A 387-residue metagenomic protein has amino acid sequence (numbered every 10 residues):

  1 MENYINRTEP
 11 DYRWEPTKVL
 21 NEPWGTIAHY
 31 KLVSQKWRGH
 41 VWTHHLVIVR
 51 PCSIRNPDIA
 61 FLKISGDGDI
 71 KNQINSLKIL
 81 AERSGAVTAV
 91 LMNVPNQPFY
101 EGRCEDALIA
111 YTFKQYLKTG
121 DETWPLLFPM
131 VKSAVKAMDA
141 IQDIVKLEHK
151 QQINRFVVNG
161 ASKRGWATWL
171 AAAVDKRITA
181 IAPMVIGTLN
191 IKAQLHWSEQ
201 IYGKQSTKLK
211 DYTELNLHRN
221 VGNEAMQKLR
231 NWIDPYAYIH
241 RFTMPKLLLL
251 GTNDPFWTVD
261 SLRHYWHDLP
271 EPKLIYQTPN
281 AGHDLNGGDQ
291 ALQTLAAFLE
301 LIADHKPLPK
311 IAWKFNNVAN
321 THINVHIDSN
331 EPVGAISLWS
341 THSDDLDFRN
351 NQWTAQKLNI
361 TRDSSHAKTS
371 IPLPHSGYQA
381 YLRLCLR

Functional and structural regions predicted by a protein language model:
I5-N56, L91, E122-F128, I327 (+2 more regions): N-terminal cap/lid segment of alpha/beta-hydrolase-fold proteins
R38-H40, H45-R103: Short, surface-exposed "cap/lid" segments of acyl-processing enzymes
T88-K132, A193-I201: Cap/lid segment of the alpha/beta-hydrolase catalytic domain
L117-S162, I178: Gly/Ser-rich "nucleophile elbow"/oxyanion-hole loop immediately N-terminal to the catalytic nucleophile in hydrolases
L170-R219, Q277-N280, L285-D289: Hydrolase active-site cap/lid region
F242, L248-L250: Short beta-strand/loop motif that positions the catalytic acidic residue of the alpha/beta-hydrolase fold
R263, E271-L295, L358: Histidine-bearing beta->alpha loop at or near hydrolase active sites
F298-S340, K357-S370: Surface beta-strand/loop "capping" patches
